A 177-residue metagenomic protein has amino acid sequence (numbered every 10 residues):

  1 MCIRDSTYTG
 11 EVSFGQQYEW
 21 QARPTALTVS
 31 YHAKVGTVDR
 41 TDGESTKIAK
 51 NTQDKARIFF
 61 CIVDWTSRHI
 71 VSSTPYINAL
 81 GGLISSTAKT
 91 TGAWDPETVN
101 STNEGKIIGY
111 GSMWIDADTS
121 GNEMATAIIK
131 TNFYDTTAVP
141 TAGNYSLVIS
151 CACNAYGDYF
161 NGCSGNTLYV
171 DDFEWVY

Functional and structural regions predicted by a protein language model:
M1-I3: Short, small-residue-biased leader/transition segments that mark boundaries at the very start of proteins
T7-V12: Short linear interaction motifs
F14-T25, G36, D118-G121, N132-T141 (+1 more regions): Exposed beta-sheet edge/beta-hairpin loop segments within beta-rich domains
Q17-A22, L27-G36, G43-A49, V63: Solvent-exposed strand-to-loop "edge" motifs in beta-rich extracellular domains
T25-Y31, D54-D64, P140-G157: Internal, hydrophobic beta-strand segments that form the core of beta-sheet-rich folds
S45-S73: Extended low-complexity, serine/threonine- and proline-enriched intrinsically disordered segments
R68-T141: Extracellular carbohydrate recognition and processing domains and analogous Trp-centered ligand-binding platforms
G121-E123, V139-N144, N154-Y177: Extracellular carbohydrate recognition
